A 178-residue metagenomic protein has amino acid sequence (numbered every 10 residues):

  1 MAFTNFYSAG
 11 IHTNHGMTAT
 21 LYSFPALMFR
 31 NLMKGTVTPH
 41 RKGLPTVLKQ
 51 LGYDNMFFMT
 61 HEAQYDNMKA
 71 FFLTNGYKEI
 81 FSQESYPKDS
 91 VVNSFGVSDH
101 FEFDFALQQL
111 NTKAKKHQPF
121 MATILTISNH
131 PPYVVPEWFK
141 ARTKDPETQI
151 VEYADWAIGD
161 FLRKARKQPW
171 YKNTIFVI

Functional and structural regions predicted by a protein language model:
M1-I178: Solvent-exposed soluble domains appended to multi-pass membrane proteins
